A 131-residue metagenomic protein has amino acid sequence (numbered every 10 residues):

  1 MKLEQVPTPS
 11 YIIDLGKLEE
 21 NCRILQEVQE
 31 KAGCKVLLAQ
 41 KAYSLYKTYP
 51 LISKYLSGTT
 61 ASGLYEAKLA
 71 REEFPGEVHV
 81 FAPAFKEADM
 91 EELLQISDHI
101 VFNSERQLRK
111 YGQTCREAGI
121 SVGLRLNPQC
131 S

Functional and structural regions predicted by a protein language model:
M1-I12: Generic N-terminal amphipathic, Lys/Arg-enriched alpha-helix
L3-E4, C22, L64: Residue-level detector of functional hotspots within protein domains
N21-K31, L69: A short, N-terminal amphipathic alpha-helix
C34-S131: Active-site-proximal beta-alpha core segment in soluble small-molecule metabolic enzymes
